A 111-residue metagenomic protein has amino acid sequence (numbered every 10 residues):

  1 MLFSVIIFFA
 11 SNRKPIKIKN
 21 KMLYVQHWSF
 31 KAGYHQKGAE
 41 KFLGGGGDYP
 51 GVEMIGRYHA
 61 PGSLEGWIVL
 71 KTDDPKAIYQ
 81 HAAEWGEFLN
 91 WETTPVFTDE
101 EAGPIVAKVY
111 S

Functional and structural regions predicted by a protein language model:
I7-K21: Short, Lys/Arg-enriched N-terminal segments with co-localized hydrophobic residues within the first ~10-30 amino acids
N20-S111: Conserved, structured core segments of small domains
